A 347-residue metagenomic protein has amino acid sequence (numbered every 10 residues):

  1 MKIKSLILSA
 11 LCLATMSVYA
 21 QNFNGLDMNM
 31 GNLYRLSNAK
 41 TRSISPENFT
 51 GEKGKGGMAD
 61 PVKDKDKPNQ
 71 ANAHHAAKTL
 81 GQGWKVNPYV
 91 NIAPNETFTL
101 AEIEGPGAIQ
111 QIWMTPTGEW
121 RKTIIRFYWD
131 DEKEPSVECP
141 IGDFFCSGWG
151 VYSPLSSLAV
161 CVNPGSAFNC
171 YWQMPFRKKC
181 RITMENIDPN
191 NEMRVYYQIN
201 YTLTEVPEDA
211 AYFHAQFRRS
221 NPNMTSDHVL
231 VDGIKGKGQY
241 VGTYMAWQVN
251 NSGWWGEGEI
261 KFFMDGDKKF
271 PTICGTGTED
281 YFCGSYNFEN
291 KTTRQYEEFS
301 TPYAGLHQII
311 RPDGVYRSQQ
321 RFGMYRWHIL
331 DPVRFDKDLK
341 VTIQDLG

Functional and structural regions predicted by a protein language model:
M1-I3: N-terminal secretory signal peptides that target proteins for export/translocation
S5-A14: Sec-dependent N-terminal signal peptides
M16-A20: Sec/Tat signal peptide C-region and signal peptidase I cleavage site
Q21-G347: Beta-strand-centric surfaces of beta-sandwich/beta-rich domains
